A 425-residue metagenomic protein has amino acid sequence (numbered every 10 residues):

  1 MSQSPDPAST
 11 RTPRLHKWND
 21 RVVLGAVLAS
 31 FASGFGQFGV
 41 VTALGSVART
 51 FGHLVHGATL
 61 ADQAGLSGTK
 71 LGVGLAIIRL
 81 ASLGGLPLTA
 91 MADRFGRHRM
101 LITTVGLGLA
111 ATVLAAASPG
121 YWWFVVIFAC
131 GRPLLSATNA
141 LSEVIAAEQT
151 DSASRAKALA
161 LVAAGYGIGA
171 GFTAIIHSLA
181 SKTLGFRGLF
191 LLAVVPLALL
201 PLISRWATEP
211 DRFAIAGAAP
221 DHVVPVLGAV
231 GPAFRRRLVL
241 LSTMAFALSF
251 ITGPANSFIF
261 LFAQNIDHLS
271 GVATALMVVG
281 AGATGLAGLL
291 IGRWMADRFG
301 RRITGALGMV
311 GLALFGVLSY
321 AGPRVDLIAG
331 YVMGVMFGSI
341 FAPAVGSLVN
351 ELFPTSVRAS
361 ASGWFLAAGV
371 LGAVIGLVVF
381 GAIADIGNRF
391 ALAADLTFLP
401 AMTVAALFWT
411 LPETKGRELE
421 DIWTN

Functional and structural regions predicted by a protein language model:
M1-F35, V40-A43: Cytosolic juxtamembrane N-terminal segment immediately preceding the first transmembrane helix of multi-pass
V40-T42, R235-L286: Extracytoplasmic gate region of multi-pass secondary transporters
A43-G84, V272: Extracellular/periplasmic helix-loop-helix junction of adjacent transmembrane segments in MFS-like secondary
V73-T89, V279-I291: Central cavity-lining transmembrane alpha-helices of secondary-active solute carriers, predominantly the Major
G96, A117-W122, D151, G300 (+1 more regions): Helix-breaking motifs and short loop linkers at transmembrane-helix boundaries and internal kinks in secondary membrane
G106-P119, V310-P323: C-terminal ends and interior cores of transmembrane alpha-helices in multi-pass membrane transporters/permeases
I127-A164: Cytoplasmic helix-loop-helix junction between adjacent transmembrane helices in 12-TM secondary transporters
S154-S181, L366-G376: Glycine-rich segments within core transmembrane alpha-helices of 12-TM secondary carriers
